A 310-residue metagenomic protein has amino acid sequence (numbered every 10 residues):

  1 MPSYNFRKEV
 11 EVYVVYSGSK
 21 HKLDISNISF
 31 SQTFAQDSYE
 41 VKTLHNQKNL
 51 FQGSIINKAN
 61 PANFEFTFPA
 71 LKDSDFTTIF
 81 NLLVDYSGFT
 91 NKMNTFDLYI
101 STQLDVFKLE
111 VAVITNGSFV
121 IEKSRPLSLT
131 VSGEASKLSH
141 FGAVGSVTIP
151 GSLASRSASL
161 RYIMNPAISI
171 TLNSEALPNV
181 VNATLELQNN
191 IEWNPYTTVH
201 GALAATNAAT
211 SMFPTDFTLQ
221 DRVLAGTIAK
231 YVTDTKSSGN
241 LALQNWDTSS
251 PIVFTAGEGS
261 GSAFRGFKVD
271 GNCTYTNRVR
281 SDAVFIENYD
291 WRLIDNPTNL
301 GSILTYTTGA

Functional and structural regions predicted by a protein language model:
M1-A310: Signature of extracytoplasmic/envelope-associated structural regions
